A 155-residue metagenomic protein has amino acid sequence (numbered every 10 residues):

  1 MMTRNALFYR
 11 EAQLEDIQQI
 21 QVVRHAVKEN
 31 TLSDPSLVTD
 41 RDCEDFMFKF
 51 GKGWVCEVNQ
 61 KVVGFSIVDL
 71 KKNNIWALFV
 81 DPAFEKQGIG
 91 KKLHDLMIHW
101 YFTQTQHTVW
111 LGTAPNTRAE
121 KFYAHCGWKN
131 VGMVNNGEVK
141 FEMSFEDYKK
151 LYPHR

Functional and structural regions predicted by a protein language model:
M1-E15, D147-R155: Conserved N-terminal entry element of GNAT/NAT acetyltransferase domains
E11, Q21-F48: Conserved GNAT-fold acetyl-CoA-binding loop/helix
E44-V55, N74: A short helix-loop-beta-strand connector motif used in the catalytic cores of GNAT acetyltransferases and, in some
V55, K61-D69, N74-F79: Conserved beta-strand in the GNAT
L78-K86, T113-A114: A short, internal acetyl-CoA/4′-phosphopantetheine-binding micro-motif in the GNAT/acyltransferase core
K86-H99, H125: Conserved acetyl-CoA-binding loop-helix of GNAT-fold acetyltransferases
K91, P115-G132, N136: Conserved active-site alpha-helix within GNAT-family acetyltransferase domains
Y101-A114: Conserved GNAT acetyl-CoA-binding A-motif
